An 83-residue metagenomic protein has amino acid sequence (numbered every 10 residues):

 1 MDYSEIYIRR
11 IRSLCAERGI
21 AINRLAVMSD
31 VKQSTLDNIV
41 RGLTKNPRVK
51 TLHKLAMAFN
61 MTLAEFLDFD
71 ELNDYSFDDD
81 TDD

Functional and structural regions predicted by a protein language model:
M1-A21: A short, Lys/Arg-rich alpha-helix, primarily the initiator
E5, R9, Q33, R48-L52: Short alpha-helical elements of helix-turn-helix
C15, A26, A56: The alpha-helix within a helix-turn-helix
G19-I39: Short alpha-helical DNA-recognition segment
N38, K45, L67-D83: Short, charged recognition helix plus adjacent turn of helix-turn-helix-like nucleic-acid-binding domains
K50-E65: DNA major-groove recognition helix of helix-turn-helix/homeodomain DNA-binding modules
